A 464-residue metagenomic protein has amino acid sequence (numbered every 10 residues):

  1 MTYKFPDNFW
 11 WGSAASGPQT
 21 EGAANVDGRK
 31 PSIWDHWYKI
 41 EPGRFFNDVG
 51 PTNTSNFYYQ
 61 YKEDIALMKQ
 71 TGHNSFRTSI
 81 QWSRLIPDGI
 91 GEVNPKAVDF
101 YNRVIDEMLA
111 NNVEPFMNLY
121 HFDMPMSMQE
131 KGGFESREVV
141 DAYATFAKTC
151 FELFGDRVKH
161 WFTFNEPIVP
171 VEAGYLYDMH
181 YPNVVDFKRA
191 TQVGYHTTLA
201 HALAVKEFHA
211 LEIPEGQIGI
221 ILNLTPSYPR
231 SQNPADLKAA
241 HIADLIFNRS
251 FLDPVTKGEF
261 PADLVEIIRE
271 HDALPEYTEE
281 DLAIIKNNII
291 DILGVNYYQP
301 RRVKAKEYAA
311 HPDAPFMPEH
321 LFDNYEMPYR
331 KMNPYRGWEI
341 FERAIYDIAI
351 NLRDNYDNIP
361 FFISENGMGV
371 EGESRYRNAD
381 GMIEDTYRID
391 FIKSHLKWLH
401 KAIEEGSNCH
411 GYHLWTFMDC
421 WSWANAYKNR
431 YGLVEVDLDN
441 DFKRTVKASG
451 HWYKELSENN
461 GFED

Functional and structural regions predicted by a protein language model:
M1-F45, D88-I90, V98-D464: Active-site region of glycoside hydrolase catalytic domains
N8-W10, Y58, S75: A common structural microfeature
P31-A66: Aromatic- and Gly/Pro-rich amphipathic surface segment
Q60-Q81, N287-I292: Catalytic domains of carbohydrate-active enzymes, especially glycoside hydrolases
N74, S83-L85, F122-M124: A short acidic, glycine/proline-enriched capping/turn motif at secondary-structure boundaries, especially helix N-cap
I80-V93: Glycine-rich, proline-tolerant flexible connector loops at the mouths of alpha/beta enzymes
